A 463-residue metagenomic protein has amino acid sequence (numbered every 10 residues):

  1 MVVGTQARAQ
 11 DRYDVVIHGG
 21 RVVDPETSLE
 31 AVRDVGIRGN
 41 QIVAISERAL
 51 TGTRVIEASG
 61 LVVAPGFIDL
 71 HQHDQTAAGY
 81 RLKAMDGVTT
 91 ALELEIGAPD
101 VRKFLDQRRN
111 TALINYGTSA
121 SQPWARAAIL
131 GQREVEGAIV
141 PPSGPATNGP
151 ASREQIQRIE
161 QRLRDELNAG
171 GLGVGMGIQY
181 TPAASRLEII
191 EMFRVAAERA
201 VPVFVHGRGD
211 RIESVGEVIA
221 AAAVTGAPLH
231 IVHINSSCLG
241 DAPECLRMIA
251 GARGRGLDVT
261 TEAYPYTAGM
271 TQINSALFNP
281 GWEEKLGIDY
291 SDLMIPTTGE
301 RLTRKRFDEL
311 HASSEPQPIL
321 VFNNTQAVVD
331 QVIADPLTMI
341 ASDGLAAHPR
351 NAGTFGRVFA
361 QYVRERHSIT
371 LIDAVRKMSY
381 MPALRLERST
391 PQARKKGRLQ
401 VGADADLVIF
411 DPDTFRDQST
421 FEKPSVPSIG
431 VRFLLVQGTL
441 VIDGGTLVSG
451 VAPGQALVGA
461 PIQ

Functional and structural regions predicted by a protein language model:
V2-R33, I37-R38, S46-E47, A84 (+2 more regions): Active-site microenvironment of metallo-dependent hydrolases
R48-A64: Active-site metal-binding motif and surrounding structural segment of the metallo-beta-lactamase
A58-V63, Q72, A78-G175, L257 (+1 more regions): Divalent-metal coordination cores built from histidine and acidic residues
G66-Q75, I178, F204-R208: Histidine-centered catalytic micro-motifs
T90, Y116, V203-F204, L229 (+2 more regions): Hydrophobic beta-strand scaffold residues
A98-F104, P182-M192, E213-V215: Active-site-adjacent beta->alpha loops and helix N-cap segments on the catalytic face of soluble alpha/beta enzymes
T111-Y116, I190-V205: Alpha-helix-loop-beta-strand connector modules within alpha/beta enzyme cores
A128-R186, I219-A223, P228-L371: Active-site neighborhoods of metal-dependent hydrolases
